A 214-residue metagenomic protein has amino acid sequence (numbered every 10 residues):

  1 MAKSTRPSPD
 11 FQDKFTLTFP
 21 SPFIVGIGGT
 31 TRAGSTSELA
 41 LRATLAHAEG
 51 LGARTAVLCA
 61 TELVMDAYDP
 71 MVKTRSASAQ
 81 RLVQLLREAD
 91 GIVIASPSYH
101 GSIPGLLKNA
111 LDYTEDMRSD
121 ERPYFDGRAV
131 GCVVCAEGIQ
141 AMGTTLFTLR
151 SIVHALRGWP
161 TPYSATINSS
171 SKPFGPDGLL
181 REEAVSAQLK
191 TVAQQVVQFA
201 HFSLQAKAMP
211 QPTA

Functional and structural regions predicted by a protein language model:
A2-V25, W159-A214: Glycine-rich phosphate/pyrophosphate-binding loop and the adjoining helix
S4, A77-L156: Helix-loop-strand module that forms the ligand-binding subsite of alpha/beta enzymes
R6-G52: N-terminal beta1-alpha1 ligand-phosphate binding loop
L51-A56, G158: A generic structural motif
A60-A77, P173-D177: N-terminal beta-loop-helix "entrance" segment that forms/cooperates in small-molecule cofactor or anionic ligand
